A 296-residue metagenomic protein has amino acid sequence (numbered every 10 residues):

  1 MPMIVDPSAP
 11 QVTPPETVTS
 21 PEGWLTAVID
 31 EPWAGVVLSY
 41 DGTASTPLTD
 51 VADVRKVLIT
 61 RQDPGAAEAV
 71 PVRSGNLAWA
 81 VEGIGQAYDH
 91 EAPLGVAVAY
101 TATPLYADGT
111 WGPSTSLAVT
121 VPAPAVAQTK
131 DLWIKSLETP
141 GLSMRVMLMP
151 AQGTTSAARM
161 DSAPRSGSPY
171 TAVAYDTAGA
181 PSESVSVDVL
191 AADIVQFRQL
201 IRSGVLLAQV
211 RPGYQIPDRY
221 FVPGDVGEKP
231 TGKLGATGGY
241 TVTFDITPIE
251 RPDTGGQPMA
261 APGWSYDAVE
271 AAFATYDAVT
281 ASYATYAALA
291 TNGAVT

Functional and structural regions predicted by a protein language model:
P2-A52, A107-S143: Pro/Thr/Ser/Gly-rich low-complexity, intrinsically disordered linker/stalk tracts
A27, L38, V57-I59, V72 (+3 more regions): Hydrophobic beta-strand residues in large extracellular and virion-surface proteins
A34-V36, G85, V98, P181-E183 (+1 more regions): Short beta-strand micro-motifs in enzyme catalytic cores
D50-S74: Extracellular low-complexity, O-glycosylation-prone stalks/linkers
P64, A107, I249-R251: Short coil/turn motifs at secondary-structure junctions
N76-G83: Short beta-strand segments within Ig-like beta-sandwich modules, predominantly Fibronectin type-III
Y88-W111: Beta-strand-rich modules
V119-T296: Extracellular/virion structural assembly segments
